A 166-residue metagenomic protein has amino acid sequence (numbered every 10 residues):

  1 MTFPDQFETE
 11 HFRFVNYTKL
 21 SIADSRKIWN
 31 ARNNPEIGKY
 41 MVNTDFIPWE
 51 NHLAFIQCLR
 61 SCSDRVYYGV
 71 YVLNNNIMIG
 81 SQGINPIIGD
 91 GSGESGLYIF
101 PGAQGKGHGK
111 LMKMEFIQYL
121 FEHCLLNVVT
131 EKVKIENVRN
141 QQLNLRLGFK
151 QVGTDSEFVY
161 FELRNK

Functional and structural regions predicted by a protein language model:
M1-K27, A31-N34, Y67, L73-K166: Acyl-donor (CoA/ACP) binding surface of acyl/acetyltransferases
I22-W29, W49, L53, Q57: An amphipathic alpha-helix signature
N34-I37, S61: Short helix-loop boundary/capping segments at the starts of domains
E36-F55: Conserved GNAT-fold acetyl-CoA-binding loop/helix
M41, N51-H52, S61, K113 (+2 more regions): Alpha-helix boundary/interfacial micro-motifs
I47-E50, L59-S61, I99-P101: Juxtamembrane/interface motifs at transmembrane-helix termini
Q57-G69: A short helix-loop-beta-strand connector motif used in the catalytic cores of GNAT acetyltransferases and, in some
